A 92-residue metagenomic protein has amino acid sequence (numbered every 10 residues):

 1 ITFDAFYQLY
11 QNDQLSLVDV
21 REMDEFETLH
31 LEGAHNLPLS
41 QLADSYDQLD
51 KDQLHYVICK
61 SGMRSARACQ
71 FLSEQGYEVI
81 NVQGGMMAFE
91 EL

Functional and structural regions predicted by a protein language model:
I1-S16, M23-L54, K60-L92: Rhodanese-like catalytic fold shared by cysteine-dependent sulfurtransferases and DSP/PTP-type phosphatases
